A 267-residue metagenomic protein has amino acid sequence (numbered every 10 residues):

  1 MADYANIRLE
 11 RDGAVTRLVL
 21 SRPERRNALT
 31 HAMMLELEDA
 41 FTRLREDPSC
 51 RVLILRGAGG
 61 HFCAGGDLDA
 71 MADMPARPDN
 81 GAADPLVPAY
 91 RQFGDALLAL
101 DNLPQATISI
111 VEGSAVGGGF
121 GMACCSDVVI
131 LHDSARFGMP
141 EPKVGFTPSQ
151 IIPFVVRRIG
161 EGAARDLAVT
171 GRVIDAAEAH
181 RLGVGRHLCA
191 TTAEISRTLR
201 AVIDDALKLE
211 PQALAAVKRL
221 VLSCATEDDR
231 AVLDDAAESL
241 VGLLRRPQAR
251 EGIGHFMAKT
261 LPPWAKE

Functional and structural regions predicted by a protein language model:
M1-A58, L98: Conserved CoA-thioester-binding segment of acyl-CoA-metabolizing enzymes
M1-S21, R172-A206, A215-E227, E251-E267: Amphipathic alpha-helical segments at domain termini/boundaries
L18, R22, L37, L55 (+6 more regions): Terminal peptide-recognition signature
R22-P23, D47, L209, R246 (+1 more regions): Short loop-to-helix capping motifs
A40, Q92-L103: Catalytic-core regions built around general acid/base machinery
G57-A96, D228: Glycine- (often His-adjacent) and acidic-residue-rich active-site loop that binds/positions the CoA thioester
G60-A64, A115-G117, G138, V221: Short, active-site-adjacent cap segments at secondary-structure transitions
L98-Q212, R246, E251: Crotonase-fold acyl-CoA enzyme core
